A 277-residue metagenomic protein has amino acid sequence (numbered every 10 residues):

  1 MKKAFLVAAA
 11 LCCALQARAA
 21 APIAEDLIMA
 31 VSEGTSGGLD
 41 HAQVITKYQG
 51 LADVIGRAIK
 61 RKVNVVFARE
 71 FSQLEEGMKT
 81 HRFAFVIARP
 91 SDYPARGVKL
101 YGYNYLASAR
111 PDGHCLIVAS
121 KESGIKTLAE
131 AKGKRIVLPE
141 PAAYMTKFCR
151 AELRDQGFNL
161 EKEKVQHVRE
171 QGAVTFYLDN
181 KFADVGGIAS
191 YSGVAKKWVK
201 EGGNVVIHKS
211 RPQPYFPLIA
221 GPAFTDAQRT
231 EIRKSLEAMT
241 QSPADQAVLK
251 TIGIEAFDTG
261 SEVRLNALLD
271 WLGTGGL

Functional and structural regions predicted by a protein language model:
A9-R18: Hydrophobic h-region of N-terminal signal peptides that target proteins for export in Gram-negative bacteria
A21-D92: Extracytoplasmic small-molecule ligand-binding "clamshell" domains of the periplasmic binding protein/Venus flytrap
A24-T35, R110-A119, V199-L236, T240 (+1 more regions): Periplasmic-binding protein-like
D26, G34-V54, S91, A95 (+2 more regions): Bilobed "Venus flytrap"/periplasmic-binding protein-like clamshell domains and structurally analogous long
V65-E76, E163-F176, P212-P214: Short helix-initiation/N-cap motifs at beta->coil->alpha
S72-V86, K99-L100, Q171-G187: Short helices/loops that flank or line small-molecule/ion binding pockets
A84-A88, P94, K99-G113: Short beta-strand-centered segments that line the small-molecule binding cleft or hinge of alpha/beta clamshell
P90-L100, R150-A151, D155, Y177-N204 (+1 more regions): A ligand-binding cleft/hinge motif common to bilobed small-molecule-binding domains
